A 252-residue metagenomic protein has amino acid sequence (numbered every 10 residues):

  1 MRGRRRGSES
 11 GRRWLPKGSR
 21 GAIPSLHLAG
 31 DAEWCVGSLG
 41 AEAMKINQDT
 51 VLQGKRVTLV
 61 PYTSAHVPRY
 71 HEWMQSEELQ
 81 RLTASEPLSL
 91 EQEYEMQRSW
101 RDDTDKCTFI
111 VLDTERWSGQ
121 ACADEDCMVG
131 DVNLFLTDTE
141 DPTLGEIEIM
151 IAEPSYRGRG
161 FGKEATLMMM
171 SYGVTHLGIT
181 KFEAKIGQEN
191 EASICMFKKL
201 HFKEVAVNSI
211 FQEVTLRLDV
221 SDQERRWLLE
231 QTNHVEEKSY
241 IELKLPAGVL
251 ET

Functional and structural regions predicted by a protein language model:
M1-G40, C195-K198, K203-A206: Intrinsically disordered, low-complexity basic segments at termini and long loops, enriched in Pro/Gly and/or Arg/Ser
R2, E33-Y156, H176, K203-T252: GNAT-family acyltransferases
A152, A184-I194: Conserved beta-strand-loop-alpha-helix junction that forms the acyl-donor binding cleft
G158-Y172, E191-K199: Conserved acetyl-CoA-binding loop-helix of GNAT-fold acetyltransferases
T166, E183-A184, V207: Residue-level detector of family-conserved "landmark" positions at structurally sensitive sites
T175-I186: Conserved GNAT acetyl-CoA-binding A-motif
